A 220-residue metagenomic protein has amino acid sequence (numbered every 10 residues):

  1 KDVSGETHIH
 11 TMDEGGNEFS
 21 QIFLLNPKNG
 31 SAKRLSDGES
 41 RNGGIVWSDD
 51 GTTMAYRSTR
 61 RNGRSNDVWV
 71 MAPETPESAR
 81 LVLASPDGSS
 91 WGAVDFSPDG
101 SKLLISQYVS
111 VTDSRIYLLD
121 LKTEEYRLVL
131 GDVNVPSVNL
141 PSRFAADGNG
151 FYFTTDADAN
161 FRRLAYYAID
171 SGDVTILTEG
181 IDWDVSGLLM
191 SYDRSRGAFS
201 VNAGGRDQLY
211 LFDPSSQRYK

Functional and structural regions predicted by a protein language model:
K1-K220: Peripheral, non-catalytic segments that deliver or gate enzyme domains
